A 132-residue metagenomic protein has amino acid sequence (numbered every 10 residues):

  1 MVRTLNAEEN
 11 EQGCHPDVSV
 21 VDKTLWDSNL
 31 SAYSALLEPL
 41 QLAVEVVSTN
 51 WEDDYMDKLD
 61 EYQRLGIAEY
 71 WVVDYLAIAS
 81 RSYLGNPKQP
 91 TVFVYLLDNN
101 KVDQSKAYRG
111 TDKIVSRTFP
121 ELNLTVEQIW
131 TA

Functional and structural regions predicted by a protein language model:
M1-L65, E69-A132: C-terminal interaction segment
